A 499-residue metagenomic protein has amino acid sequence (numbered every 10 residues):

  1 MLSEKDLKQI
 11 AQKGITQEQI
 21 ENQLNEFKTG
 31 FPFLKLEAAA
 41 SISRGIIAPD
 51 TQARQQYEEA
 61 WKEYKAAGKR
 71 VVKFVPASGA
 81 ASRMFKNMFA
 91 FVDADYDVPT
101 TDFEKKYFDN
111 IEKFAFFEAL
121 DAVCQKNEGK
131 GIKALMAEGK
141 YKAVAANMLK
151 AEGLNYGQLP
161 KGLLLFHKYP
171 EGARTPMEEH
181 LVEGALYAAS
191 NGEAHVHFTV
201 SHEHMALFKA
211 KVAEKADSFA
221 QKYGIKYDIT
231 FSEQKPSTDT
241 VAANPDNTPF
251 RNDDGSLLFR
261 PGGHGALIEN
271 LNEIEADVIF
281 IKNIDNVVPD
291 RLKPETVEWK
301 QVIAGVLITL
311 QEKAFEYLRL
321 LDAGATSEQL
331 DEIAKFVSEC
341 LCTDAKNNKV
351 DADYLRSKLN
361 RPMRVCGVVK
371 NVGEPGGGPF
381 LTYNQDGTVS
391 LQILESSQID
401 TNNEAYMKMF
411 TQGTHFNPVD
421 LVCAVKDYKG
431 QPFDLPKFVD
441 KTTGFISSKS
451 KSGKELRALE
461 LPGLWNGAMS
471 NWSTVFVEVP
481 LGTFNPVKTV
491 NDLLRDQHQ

Functional and structural regions predicted by a protein language model:
M1-K35: Polybasic, low-complexity association/targeting segments
I10, G14, T29-P32, S41-Y64 (+7 more regions): Domain-scale recognition of functional cores that engage charged ligands
L341-R364, G373-G378, T388-L394, Q398-Q499: Primarily single-stranded nucleic-acid-binding OB-fold modules
